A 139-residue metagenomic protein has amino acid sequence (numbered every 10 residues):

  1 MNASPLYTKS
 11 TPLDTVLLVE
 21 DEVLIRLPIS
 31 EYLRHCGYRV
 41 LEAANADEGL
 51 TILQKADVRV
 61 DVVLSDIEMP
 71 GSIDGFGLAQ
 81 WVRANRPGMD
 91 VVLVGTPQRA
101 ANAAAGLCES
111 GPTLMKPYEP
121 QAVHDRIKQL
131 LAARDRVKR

Functional and structural regions predicted by a protein language model:
M1-L17, V23, S30, R59 (+5 more regions): Non-catalytic signal-transmission and effector/linker regions of two-component phosphorelay proteins
L27-H35: Charged docking surfaces used in two-component/phosphorelay signaling
H35-C36, N85: Conserved dinucleotide-binding and phosphotransfer motif residues
E42-V62: Acidic, metal-coordinating helix/loop segments flanking the phosphotransfer/catalytic sites of two-component signaling
N45, I73-L78: Acidic catalytic/metal-coordinating carboxylates
L50, F76-G88: Short amphipathic alpha-helix used as the core "switch/output" element in two-component signaling
D66-I67: Active-site residues of response regulator receiver
V94-T96: Hydrophobic/aromatic residues positioned on beta-strands within the core alpha/beta folds
